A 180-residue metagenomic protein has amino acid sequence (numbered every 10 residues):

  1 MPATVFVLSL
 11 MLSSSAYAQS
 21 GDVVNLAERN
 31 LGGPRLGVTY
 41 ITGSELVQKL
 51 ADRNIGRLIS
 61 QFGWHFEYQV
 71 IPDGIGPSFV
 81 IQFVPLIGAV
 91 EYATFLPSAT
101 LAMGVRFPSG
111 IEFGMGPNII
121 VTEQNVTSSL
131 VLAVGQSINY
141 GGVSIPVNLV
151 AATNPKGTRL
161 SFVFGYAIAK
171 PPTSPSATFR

Functional and structural regions predicted by a protein language model:
P2-S13: Bacterial N-terminal signal peptides
A18-F62, A167-P172: Short glycine/proline- and aromatic-enriched beta-strand/turn motifs that initiate or cap beta-hairpins
S20-L31, I71-F79, G110, N139-I145 (+1 more regions): Short loop/turn motifs that connect adjacent beta-strands in outer-membrane beta-barrel proteins
L36-V38, F62-V70, F83-P85, L101-F107 (+4 more regions): Residues on the lipid-exposed face of transmembrane beta-strands in outer-membrane beta-barrel proteins
E45-P97: Surface-exposed acidic loop/strand-edge motifs in secreted or periplasmic proteins that form small linear binding
G56-F62, F95-A99, V121-L130, V143 (+1 more regions): Residues that define the transmembrane beta-barrel architecture of outer-membrane proteins
S78-V90, I111-E123, V143-T153: Transmembrane beta-strand segments that form the barrel wall of outer-membrane beta-barrel proteins
V134, K156-R180: Outer-membrane beta-barrel "beta-signal"
